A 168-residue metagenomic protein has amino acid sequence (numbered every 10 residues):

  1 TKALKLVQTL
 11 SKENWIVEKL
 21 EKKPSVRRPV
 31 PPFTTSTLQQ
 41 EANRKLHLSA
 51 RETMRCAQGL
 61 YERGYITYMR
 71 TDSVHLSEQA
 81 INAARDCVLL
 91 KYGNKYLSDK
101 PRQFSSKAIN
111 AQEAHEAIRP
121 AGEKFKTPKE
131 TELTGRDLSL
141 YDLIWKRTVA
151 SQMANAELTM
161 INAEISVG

Functional and structural regions predicted by a protein language model:
T1-G168: Core catalytic DNA strand-manipulation module of type IA topoisomerases
